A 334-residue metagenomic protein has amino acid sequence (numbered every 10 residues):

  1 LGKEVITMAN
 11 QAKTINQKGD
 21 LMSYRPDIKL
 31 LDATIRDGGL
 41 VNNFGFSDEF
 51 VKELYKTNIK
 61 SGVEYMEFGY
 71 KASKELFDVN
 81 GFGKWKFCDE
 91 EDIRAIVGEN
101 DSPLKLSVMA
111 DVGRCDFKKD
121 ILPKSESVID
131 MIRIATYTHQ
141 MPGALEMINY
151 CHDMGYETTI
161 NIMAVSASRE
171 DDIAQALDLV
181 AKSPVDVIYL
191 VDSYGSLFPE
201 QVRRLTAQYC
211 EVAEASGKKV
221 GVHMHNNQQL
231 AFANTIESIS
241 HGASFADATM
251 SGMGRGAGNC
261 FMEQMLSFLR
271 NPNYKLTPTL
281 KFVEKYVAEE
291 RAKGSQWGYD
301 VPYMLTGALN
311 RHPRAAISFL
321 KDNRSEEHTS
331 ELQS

Functional and structural regions predicted by a protein language model:
L1-A9: C-terminal capping/lid region of NAD(P)-dependent oxidoreductase domains
M8-S330, S334: Catalytic cores and adjacent flexible loops of soluble metabolic enzymes that perform enolate/carbanion chemistry on
